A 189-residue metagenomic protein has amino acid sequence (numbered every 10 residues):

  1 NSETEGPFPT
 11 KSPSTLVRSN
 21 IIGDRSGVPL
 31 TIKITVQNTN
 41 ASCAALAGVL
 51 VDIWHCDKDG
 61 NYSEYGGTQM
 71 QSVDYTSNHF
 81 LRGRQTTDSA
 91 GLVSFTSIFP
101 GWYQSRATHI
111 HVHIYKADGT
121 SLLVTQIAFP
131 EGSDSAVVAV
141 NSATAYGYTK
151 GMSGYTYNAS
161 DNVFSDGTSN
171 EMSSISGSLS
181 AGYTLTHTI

Functional and structural regions predicted by a protein language model:
N1-S160, F164-S165: Beta-strand-dominated extracellular/periplasmic modules and repeats in secreted or surface-exposed proteins
N170-I189: C-terminal, well-folded lobe of enzymatic/effector domains
